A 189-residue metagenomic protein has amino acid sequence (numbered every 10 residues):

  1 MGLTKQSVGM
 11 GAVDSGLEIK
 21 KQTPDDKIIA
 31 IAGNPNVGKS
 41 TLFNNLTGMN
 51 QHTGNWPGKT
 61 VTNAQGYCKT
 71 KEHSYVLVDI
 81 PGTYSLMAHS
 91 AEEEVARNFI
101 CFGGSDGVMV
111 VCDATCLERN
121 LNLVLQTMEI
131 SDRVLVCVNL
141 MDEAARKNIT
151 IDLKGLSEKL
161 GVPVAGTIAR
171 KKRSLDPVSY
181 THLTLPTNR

Functional and structural regions predicted by a protein language model:
G2-V78: Conserved G1/Walker A P-loop phosphate-binding module
G38, K171-S179: Conserved GTPase G-domain signal focused on the G5
L42-F43, D79, A96, T127 (+1 more regions): Residue-level signature of catalytic and energy-coupling elements of molecular machines, predominantly ATP/GTP-dependent
T47, P81-G82, D113: Short glycine-/small-residue-rich Rossmann-like dinucleotide-binding loops
W56-G107: Switch I (G2) and immediately adjacent beta-strands of P-loop GTPase domains
F99-G103, G107-P163: Conserved C-terminal guanine-recognition region of P-loop GTPase G domains, centered on the G4
T181-T187: Conserved small/polar residues in nucleotide/adenosyl-binding loops
